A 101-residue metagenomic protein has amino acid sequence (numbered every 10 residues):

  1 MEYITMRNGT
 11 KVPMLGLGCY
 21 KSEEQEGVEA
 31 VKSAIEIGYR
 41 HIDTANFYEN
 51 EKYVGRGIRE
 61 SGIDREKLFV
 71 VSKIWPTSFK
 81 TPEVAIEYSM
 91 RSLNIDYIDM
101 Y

Functional and structural regions predicted by a protein language model:
M1-L68, E83-V84, D96: N-terminal binding-site loop/beta-alpha segment at the start of enzyme catalytic domains that lines or forms
R65-S78, Y97-Y101: A short, structured active-site edge motif that brings together acidic residues
K80-Y101: Glycine/proline-rich, positively charged, aromatic-decorated active-site loop/lid region on the catalytic face
